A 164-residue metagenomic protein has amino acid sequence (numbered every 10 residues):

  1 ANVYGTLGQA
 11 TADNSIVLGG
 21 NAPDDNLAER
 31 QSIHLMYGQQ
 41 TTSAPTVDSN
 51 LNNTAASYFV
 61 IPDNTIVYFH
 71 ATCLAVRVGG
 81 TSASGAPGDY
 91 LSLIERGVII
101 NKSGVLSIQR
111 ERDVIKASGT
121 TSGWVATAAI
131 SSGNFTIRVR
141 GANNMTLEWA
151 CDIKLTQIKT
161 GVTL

Functional and structural regions predicted by a protein language model:
A1-S57: Periodic small-residue-enriched repeat registers in elongated scaffold domains
G8, D63, V139-N143: Non-cytosolic beta-sheet module surface loops
H34-N53, I66-H70, L74-V76, Y90 (+2 more regions): Long beta-sheet-rich domains in secretory-pathway and surface-associated proteins
N53-I99, C151-L155: Beta-rich globular "head" domains
G80-W124: Terminal beta-strand-rich extracellular "head" domains that mediate receptor/glycan or other ligand binding
R112-I115, R138-M145: Secondary-structure transition/turn motif
A129-V139: Noncatalytic modules at the cell exterior or secretory-pathway interfaces, chiefly beta-strand-rich lectin/adhesion
A142-L164: C-terminal interaction-tip segments
